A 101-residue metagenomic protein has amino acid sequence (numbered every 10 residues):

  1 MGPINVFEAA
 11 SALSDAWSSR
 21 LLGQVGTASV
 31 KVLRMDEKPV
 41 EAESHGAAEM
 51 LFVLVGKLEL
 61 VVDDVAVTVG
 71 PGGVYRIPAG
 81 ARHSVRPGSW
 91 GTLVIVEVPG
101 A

Functional and structural regions predicted by a protein language model:
M1-L33, P39: A short, N-terminal "cap"/entry segment at the start of jelly-roll beta-barrel domains of the cupin/DSBH fold
S18, A28, D36, V65 (+2 more regions): A generic "binding-loop/recognition-motif" signal
L21-G23, V40-H45, V62, V85-P87: Short histidine-centered beta-strand/loop micro-motifs that create catalytic or ligand/metal-coordination sites
S29, M50, K57-E59, A66 (+2 more regions): Structural motif
M35-E37, S44-V61: Short, conserved beta-strand element in jelly-roll/cupin
L54-V55, G70-P71, S89: A cytosolic small-molecule/anion-sensing beta-strand core signal
D64-A79: Short acidic-glycine-tyrosine-enriched beta hairpin
A79-A101: Ligand-binding loop in jelly-roll beta-barrel domains
